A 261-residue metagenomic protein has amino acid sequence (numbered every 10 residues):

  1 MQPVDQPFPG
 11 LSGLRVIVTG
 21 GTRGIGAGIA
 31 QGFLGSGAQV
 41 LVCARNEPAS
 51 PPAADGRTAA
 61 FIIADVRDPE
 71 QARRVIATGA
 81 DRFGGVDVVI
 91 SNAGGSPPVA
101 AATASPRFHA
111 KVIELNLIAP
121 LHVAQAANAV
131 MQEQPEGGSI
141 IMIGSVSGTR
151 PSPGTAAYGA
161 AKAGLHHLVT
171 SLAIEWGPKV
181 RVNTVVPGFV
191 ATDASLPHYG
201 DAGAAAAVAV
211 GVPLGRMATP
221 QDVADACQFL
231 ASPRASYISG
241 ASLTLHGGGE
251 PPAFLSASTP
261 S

Functional and structural regions predicted by a protein language model:
Q2-F8, R150, Q228, S239-S261: Short C-terminal tail/terminal secondary-structure segment of NAD(P)H-dependent dehydrogenase/reductase domains
T22-R23: Conserved glycine-rich cofactor-binding loop
A100-I113, A204, V208: Substrate-binding pocket helix/loop in short-chain dehydrogenase/reductase
A124, A161, V169: Active-site helix of classical SDR
A129, A173-P178, S236: Alpha-helical segment proximal to the catalytic Tyr-Lys
S145: Residue(s) in the substrate-gating loop at a strand-loop-helix junction that position the organic substrate next
T184-P187, G203-I238, L243-G247: C-terminal helical subdomain
